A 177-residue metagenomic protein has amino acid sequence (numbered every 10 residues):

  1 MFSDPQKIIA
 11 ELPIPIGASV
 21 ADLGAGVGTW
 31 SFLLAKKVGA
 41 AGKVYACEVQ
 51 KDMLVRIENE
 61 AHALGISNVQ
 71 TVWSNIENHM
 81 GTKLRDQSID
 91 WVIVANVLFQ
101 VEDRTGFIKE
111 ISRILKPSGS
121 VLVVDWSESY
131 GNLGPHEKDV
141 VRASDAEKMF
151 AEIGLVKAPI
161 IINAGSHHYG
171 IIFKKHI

Functional and structural regions predicted by a protein language model:
M1-A18: Conserved alpha-helix/loop element of class I SAM-dependent methyltransferases that forms part of the SAM/SAH-binding
A21, V27-M80: Class I SAM-dependent methyltransferase SAM/SAH-binding core
V38-G39, V101-E102, L115-P117: Helix-to-beta-strand junctions that scaffold the AdoMet/dcAdoMet cofactor pocket in Class I SAM-dependent enzymes
G81-W91: A short acidic, Gly/Pro-enriched loop at the edge of an enzyme's catalytic core that lines a small-molecule cofactor
I89-D103: A short SAM/SAH-binding and catalytic strip from SAM-dependent methyltransferases
T105-S120: A short glycine-rich, Lys/Arg-flanked "PGG" loop and its adjoining helix->strand segment in the class I
L122-M149: Conserved class I S-adenosyl-L-methionine
P159-I177: Core SAM-dependent methyltransferase catalytic element
